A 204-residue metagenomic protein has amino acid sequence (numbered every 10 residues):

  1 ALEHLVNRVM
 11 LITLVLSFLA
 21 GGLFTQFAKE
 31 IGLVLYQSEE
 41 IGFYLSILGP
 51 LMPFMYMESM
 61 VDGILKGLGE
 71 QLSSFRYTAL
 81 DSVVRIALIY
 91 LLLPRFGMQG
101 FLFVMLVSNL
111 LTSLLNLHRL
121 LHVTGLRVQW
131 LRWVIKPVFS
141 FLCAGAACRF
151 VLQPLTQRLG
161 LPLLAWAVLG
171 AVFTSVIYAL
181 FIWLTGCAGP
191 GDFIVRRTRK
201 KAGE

Functional and structural regions predicted by a protein language model:
A1-M57, V61-Y77: Specific pore-lining/lateral-gate transmembrane helices of multi-pass inner-membrane transport and insertion machines
L5, M10-T25, R95, Q99-T124 (+1 more regions): Short alpha-helical transmembrane segments in multi-pass integral membrane proteins
V9, G22, M52-M60, T78-A87 (+5 more regions): Hydrophobic alpha-helical transmembrane bundles that constitute the permease/transmembrane domains of multi-pass
A28-G32, Y36-S38, L92-G97, L152 (+2 more regions): Short helix-capping/hinge motifs at transmembrane helix termini and TM-loop junctions
F43-Y44, Q129, W133-P137, F141 (+1 more regions): Residue-level signature of transmembrane alpha-helical entry/exit and packing/kink sites in multi-pass membrane
V61-G69, L117-W133: Alpha-helical transmembrane segments
L72, S82-L114, H118-L121, V128 (+2 more regions): Membrane-interface helix-loop junctions in multi-pass transport and translocation proteins
F150-E204: Membrane-proximal transmembrane or re-entrant/amphipathic helices at the cytosolic face
